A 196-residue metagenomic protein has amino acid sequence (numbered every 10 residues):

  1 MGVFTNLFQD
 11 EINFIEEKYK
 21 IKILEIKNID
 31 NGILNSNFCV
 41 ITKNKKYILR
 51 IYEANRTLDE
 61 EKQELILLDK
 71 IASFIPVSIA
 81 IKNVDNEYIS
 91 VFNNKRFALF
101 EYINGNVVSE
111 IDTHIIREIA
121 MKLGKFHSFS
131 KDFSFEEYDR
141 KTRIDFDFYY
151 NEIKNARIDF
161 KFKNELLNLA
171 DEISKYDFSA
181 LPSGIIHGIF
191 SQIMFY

Functional and structural regions predicted by a protein language model:
M1-E25: Juxta-kinase regulatory segment immediately upstream of eukaryotic protein kinase catalytic domains
I15-L24, S73-P76, D177-S179: Short secondary-structure junctions
Y19-I41: ATP-binding glycine-rich phosphate-binding loop
K27-D30, I79-K82, E137: Short beta-strand
I33-I41, I48-L49, A80, I173-Y196: Active-site acidic catalytic loop and adjacent metal/ATP-binding pocket of ATP-dependent phosphoryl transfer enzymes
T42-F133: ATP-binding pocket architecture of kinase catalytic cores
E110-K161, L181-S183: A cross-family kinase active-site recognition segment
